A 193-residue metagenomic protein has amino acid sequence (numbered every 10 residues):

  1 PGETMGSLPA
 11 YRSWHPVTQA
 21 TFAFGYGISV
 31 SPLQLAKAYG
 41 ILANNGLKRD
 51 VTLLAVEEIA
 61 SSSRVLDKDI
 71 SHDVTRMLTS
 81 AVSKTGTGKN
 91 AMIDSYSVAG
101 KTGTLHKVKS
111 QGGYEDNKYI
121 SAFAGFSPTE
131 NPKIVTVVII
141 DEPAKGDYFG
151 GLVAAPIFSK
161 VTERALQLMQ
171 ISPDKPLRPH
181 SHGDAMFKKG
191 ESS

Functional and structural regions predicted by a protein language model:
P1-P143, G150, G183-S193: Beta-lactam-recognizing serine transpeptidase/beta-lactamase-like catalytic domain environment
A43, V82, S159-L166, Q170: Short amphipathic alpha-helical signal-transduction/dimerization elements
P143, Y148-R164: Amphipathic oligomerization regions
R164-S193: Gram-negative outer-membrane assembly/targeting C-terminal domains
